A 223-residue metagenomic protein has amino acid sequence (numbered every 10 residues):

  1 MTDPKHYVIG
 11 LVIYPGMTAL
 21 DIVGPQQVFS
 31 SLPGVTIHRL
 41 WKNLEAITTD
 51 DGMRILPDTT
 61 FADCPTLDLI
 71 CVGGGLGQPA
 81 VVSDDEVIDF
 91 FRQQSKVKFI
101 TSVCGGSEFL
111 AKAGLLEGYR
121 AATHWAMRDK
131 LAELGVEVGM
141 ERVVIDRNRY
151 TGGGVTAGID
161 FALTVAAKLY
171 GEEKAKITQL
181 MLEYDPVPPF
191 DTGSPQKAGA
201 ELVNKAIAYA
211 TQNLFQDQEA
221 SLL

Functional and structural regions predicted by a protein language model:
M1-I100, S107-K112, R128-K130, L134 (+3 more regions): Extended, subdomain-level signal for the structured scaffold at the beginning of enzyme domains
G77, E117, T151-G152: Short, surface-exposed loop/turn motifs that are enriched in glycine and acidic residues and include a nearby proline
S102-V103, T123-H124: Replace "coordinates the UDP/GDP/TDP-sugar" with "coordinates nucleotide-activated sugar donors
L110-A122: Short beta-strand and adjoining strand-loop segment in the mid-core of the Rossmann-like NAD(P)-dependent dehydrogenase
R120, A126-K130, L134-V144, R149-T151: Catalytic cores of DNA base-excision repair glycosylases
